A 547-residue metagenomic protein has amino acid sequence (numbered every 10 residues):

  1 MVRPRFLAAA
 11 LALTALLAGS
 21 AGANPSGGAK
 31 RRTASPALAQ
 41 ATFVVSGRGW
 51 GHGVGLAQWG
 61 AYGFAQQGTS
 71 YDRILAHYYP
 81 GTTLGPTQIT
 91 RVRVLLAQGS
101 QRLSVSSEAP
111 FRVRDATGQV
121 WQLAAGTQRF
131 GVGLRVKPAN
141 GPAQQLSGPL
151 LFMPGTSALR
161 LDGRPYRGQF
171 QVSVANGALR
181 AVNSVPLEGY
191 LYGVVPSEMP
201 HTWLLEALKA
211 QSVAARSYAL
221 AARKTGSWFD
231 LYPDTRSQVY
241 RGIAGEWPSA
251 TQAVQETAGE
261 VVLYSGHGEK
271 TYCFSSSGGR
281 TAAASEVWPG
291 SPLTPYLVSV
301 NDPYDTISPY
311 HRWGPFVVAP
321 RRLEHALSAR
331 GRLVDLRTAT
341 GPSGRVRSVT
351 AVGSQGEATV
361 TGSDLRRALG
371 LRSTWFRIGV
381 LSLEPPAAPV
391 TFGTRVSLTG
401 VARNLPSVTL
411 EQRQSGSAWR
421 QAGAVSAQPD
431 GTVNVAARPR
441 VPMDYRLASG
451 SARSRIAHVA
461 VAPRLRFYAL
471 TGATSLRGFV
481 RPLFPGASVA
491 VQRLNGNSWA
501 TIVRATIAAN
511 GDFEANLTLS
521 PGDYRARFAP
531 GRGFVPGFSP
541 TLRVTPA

Functional and structural regions predicted by a protein language model:
V2-A422, S426-L470, P482, V489 (+2 more regions): Conserved, single-site charged/polar hotspot
A39, A175, L470-G472, N495 (+2 more regions): Structural motif
L398, L476-R477: Hydrophobic beta-strand residues of extracellular immunoglobulin-like
A418-R420, N497-T501: Short beta-strand and strand-turn-strand segments in soluble, beta-rich domains
G423-P429, V503-N510: Short, acidic Ser/Thr/Gly-rich low-complexity loop/linker segments typical of extracellular and cell-surface proteins
T432-R438, D512-L519: Exposed aromatic-hydrophobic patches
Y445, Y524-A526: Hydrophobic beta-strand segments within extracellular beta-sandwich modules
R453-I456, T501, P536-T541: Extracellular and select intracellular beta-sandwich modules with Ser/Thr-enriched, small-residue motifs on
